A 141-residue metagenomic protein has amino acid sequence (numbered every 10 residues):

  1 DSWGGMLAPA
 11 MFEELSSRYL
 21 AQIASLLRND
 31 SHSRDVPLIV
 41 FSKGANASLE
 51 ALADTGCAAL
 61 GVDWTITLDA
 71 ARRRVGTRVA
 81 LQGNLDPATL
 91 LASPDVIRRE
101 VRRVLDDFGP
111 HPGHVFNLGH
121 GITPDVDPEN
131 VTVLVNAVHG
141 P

Functional and structural regions predicted by a protein language model:
D1-P141: Active-site loop segments of alpha/beta catalytic cores
